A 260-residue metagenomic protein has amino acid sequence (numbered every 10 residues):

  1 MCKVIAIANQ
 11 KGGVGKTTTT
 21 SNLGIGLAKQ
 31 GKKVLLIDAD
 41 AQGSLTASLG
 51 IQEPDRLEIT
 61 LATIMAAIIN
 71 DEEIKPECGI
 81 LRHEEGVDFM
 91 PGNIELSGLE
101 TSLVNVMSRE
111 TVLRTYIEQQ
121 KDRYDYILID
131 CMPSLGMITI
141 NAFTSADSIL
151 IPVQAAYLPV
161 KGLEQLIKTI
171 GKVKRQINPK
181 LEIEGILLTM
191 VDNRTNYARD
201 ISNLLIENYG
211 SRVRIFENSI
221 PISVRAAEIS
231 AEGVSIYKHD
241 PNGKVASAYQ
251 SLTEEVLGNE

Functional and structural regions predicted by a protein language model:
M1-E260: P-loop NTP-binding core
